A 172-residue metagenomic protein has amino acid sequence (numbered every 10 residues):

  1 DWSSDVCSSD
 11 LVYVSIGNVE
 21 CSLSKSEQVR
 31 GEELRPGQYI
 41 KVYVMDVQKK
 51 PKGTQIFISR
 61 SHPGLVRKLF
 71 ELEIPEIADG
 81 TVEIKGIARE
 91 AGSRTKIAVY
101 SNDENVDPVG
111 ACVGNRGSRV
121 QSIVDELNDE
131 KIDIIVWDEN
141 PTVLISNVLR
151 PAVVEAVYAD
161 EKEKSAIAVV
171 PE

Functional and structural regions predicted by a protein language model:
S3-E172: RNA-contacting regions in translation and RNA-metabolism proteins, encompassing KH/S1 modules where present
